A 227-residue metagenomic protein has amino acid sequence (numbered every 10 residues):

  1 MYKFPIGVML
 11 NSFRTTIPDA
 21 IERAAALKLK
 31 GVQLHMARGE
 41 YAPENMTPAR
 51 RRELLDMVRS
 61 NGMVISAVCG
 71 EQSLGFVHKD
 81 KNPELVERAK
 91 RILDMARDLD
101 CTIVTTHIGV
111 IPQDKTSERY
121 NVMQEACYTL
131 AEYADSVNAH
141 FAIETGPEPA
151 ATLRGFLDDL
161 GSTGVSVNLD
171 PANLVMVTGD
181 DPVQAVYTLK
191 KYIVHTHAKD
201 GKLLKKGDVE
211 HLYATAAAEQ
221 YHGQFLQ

Functional and structural regions predicted by a protein language model:
M1-T16: Boundary/entry segment of secreted carbohydrate-active catalytic domains
I6-V8, V32, V68, E125-Q227: Acidic/histidine-rich catalytic cores of soluble enzymes
N11-F13, A37, S73, G109 (+1 more regions): Flexible loop residues that form catalytic and substrate-binding hotspots at small-molecule/glycan-binding clefts
T16-A37, D100: Catalytic domains of carbohydrate-active enzymes, especially glycoside hydrolases
T16-D19, A49-L54, R91, A151 (+1 more regions): Alpha-helical scaffolding within the catalytic cores of extracellular/periplasmic polymer-degrading hydrolases
D19-E22, M57-N61, L74-V167, M176: Active-site acidic/histidine proton-transfer and metal-coordination neighborhood in alpha/beta enzyme cores
K30, V64, T102, V194: Short acidic/polar active-site loop segments enriched in Thr and Asp
Q33-R59, H107-K115: Glycine-rich, proline-tolerant flexible connector loops at the mouths of alpha/beta enzymes
